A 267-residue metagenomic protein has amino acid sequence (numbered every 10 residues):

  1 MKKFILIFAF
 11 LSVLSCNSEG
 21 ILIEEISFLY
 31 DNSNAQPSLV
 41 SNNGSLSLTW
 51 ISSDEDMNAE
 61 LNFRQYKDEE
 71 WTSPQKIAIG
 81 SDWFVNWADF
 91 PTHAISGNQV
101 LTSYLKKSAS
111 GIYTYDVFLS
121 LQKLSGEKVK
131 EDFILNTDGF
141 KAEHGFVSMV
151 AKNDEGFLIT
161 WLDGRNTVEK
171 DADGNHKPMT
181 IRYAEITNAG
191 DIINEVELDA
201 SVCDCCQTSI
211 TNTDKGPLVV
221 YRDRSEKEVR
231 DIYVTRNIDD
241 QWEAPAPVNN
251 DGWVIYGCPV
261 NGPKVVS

Functional and structural regions predicted by a protein language model:
F4-L14: Sec-dependent N-terminal signal peptides
N17-S267: Extracellular, repeat-based ectodomains that mediate carbohydrate processing or recognition
